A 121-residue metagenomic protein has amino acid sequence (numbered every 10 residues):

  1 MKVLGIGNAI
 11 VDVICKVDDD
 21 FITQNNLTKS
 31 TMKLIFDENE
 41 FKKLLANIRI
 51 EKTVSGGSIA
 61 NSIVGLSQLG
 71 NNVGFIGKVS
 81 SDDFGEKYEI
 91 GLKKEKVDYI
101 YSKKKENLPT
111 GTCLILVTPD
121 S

Functional and structural regions predicted by a protein language model:
M1, T110-T112: Change "...and in nucleic-acid phosphodiester-cleaving endonucleases..." to "...and in nucleic-acid processing enzymes
M1-I76, E86: Glycine-rich phosphate/adenosyl-contacting loop at the front of the ribokinase-like
I22-T23, L92-K94, T118-S121: Short, hinge-like loop/turn segments at secondary-structure boundaries
I76-K78, S102: Structural motif
S81, G85-K93: Short, electropositive alpha-helical surface patch
G91-L108: A glycine-rich helix N-cap at a beta->alpha junction
I100-K105, C113-S121: Conserved phosphate-binding/catalytic loop of the ribokinase/pfkB sugar-kinase fold
